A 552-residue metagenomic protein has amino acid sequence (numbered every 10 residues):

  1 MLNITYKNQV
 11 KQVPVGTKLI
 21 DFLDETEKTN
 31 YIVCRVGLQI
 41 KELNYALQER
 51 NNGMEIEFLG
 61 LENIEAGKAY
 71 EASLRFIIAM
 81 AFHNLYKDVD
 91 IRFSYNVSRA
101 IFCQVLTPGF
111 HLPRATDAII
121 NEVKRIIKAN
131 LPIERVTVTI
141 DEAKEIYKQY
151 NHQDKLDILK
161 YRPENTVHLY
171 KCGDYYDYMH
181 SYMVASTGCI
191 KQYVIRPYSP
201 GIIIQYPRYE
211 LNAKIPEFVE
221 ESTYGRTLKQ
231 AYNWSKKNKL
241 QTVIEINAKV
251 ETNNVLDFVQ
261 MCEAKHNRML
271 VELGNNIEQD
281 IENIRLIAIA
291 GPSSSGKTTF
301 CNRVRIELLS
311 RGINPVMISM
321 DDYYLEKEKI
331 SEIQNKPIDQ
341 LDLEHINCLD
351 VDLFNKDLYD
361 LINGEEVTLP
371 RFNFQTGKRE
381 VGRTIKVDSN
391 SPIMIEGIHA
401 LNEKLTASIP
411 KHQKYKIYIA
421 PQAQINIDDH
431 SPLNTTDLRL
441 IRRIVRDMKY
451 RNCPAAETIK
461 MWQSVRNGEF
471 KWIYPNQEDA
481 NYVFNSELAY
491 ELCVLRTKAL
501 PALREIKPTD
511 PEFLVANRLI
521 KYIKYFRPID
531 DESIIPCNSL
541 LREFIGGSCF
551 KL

Functional and structural regions predicted by a protein language model:
V33, G37, L47-A69, A81 (+3 more regions): Auxiliary tRNA-acceptor-end handling modules of aminoacyl-tRNA synthetases
N267, I281, A407-L552: Conserved NTP phosphate-binding and transfer environment spanning the P-loop NTPase/kinase superfamily
I287-I289: Hydrophobic anchor at the beta1->P-loop junction of P-loop NTPases
K297: Conserved lysine of the Walker
F300, V304: Hydrophobic positions on the alpha1 helix immediately C-terminal to the Walker A/P-loop
I306-V316: Post-Walker A helix-loop "phosphate-sensing" segment adjacent to the P-loop in P-loop NTPases
V316, L325, I330-F374: Conserved nucleotide-sensing/catalytic segment adjacent to the nucleotide-binding pocket in NTP-handling enzymes
L353-H412, I459-N476: Glycine-rich phosphate-binding loop used to anchor ATP phosphates in small-molecule kinases, encompassing both
